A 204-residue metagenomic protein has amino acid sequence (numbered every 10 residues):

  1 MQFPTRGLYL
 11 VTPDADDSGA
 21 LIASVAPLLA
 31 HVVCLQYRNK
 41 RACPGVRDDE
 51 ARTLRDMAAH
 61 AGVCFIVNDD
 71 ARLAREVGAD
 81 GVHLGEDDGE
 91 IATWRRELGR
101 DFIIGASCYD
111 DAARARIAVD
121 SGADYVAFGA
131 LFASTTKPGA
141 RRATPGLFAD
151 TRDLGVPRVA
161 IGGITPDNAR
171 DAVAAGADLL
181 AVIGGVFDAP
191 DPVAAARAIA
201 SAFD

Functional and structural regions predicted by a protein language model:
M1-I91, R96-D124, A140-A143, D150 (+3 more regions): Conserved N-terminal beta1-alpha1 strand-loop-helix module at the mouth
C34-N39, A127-A133, L180-I183: Short beta-strands and strand-loop turn motifs
L131, G163-I164: Short, loop-centered acidic/histidine patches that primarily coordinate divalent metals
V159-G162, L180-V182: Conserved active-site loop/cleft motifs that coordinate metal ions or position small ligands
